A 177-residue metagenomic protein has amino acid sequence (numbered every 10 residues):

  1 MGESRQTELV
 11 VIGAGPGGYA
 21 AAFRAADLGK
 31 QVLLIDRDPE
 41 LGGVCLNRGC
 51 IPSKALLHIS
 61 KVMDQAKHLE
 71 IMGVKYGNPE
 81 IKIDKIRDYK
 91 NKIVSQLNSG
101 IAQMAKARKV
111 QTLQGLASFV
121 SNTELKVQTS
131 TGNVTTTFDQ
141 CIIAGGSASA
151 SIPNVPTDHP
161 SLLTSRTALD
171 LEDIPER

Functional and structural regions predicted by a protein language model:
G2-T7, R24-K30, D36-I174: Glycine-rich flavin
G13-P16: Glycine-rich Rossmann-fold phosphate-binding loop(s) that bind the pyrophosphate of adenine dinucleotide cofactors
Y19: Residues forming the Rossmann-fold NAD(P)(H) cofactor-binding site
